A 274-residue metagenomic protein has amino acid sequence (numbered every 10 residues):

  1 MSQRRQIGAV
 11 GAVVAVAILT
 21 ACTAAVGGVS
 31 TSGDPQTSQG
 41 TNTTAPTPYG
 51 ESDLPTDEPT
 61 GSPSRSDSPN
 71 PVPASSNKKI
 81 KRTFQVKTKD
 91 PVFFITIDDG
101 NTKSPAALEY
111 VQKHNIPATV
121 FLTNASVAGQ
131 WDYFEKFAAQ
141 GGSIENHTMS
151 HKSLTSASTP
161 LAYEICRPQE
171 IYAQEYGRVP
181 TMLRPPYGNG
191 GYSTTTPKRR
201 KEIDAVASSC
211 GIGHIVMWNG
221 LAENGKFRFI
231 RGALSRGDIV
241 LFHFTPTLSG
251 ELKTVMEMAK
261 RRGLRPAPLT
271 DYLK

Functional and structural regions predicted by a protein language model:
M1-V14: N-terminal export and membrane-targeting signals
I18-A21: C-terminal motif of bacterial Sec signal peptides marking the signal peptidase cleavage site
T23-V26: Bacterial signal peptide processing site
Q36-N42, P48, S52-P55, R65 (+4 more regions): C-terminal domain-boundary segment and adjacent tail
G61-L161, I171: Active-site beta->alpha N-cap acidic-glycine motif
P117, S143, G213-H214, R265: Residue-level detector of anion-binding/catalytic polar loops
V120, N146, V216-M217, P268: Hydrophobic residues in well-ordered beta-strands that form the structural core
S153-K260, L264, T270-K274: Catalytic domains of cell-wall/extracellular-matrix polysaccharide-remodeling enzymes, centered on de-N-acetylation
